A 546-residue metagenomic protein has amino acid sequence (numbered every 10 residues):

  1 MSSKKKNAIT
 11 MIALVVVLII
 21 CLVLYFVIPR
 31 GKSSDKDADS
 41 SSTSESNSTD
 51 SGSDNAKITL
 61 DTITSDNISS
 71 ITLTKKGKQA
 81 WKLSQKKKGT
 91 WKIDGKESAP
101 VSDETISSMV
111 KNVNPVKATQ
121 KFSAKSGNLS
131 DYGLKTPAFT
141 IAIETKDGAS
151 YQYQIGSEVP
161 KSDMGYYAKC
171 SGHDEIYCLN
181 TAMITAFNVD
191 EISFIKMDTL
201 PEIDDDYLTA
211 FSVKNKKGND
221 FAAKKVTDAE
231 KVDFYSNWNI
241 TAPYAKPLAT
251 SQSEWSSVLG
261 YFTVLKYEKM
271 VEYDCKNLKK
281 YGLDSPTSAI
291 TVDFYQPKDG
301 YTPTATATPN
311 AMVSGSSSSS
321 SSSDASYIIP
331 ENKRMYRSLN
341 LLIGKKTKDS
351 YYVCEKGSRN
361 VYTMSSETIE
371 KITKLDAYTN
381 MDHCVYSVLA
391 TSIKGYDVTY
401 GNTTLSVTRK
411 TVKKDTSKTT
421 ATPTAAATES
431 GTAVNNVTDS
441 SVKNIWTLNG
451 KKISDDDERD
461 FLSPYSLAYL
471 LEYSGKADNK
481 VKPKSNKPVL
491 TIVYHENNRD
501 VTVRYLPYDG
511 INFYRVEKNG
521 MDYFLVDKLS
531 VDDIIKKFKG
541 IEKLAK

Functional and structural regions predicted by a protein language model:
S2-K546: Soluble, acidic/polar mature domains that operate outside membranes
